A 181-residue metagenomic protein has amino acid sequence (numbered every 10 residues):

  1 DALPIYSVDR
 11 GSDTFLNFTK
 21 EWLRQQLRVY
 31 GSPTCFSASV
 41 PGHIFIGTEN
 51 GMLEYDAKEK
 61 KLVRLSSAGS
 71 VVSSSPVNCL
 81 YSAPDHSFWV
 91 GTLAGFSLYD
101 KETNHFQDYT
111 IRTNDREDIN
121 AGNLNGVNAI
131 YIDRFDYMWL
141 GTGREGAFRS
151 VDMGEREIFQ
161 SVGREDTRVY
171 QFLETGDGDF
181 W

Functional and structural regions predicted by a protein language model:
D1-W181: Carboxylate-rich, polar loop motifs that coordinate divalent cations or form catalytic acidic clusters
